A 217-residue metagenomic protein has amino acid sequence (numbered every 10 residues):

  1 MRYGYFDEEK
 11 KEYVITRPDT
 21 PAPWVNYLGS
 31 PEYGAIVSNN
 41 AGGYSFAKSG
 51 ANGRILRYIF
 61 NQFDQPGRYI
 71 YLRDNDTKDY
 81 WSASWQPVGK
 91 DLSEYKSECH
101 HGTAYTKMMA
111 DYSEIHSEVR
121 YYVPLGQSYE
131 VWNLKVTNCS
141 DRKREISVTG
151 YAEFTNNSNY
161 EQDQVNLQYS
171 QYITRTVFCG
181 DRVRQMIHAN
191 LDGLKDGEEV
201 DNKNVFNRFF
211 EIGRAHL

Functional and structural regions predicted by a protein language model:
M1-R214: Anionic coordination/interaction segments
